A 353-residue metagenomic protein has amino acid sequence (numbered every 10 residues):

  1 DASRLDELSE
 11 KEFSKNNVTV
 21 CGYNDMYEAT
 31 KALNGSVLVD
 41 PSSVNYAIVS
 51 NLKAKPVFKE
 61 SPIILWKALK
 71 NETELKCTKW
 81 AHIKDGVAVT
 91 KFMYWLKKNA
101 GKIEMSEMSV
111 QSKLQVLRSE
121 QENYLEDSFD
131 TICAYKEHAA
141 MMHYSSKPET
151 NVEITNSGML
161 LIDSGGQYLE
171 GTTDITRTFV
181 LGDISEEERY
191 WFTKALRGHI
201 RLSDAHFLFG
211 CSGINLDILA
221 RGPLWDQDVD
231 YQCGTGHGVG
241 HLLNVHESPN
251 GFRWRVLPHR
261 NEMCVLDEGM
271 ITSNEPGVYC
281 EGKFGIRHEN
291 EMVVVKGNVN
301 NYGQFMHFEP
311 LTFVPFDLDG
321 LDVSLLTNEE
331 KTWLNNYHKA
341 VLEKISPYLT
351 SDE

Functional and structural regions predicted by a protein language model:
D1-E353: Active-site neighborhoods and metal-handling regions in enzymes and metal-associated proteins
